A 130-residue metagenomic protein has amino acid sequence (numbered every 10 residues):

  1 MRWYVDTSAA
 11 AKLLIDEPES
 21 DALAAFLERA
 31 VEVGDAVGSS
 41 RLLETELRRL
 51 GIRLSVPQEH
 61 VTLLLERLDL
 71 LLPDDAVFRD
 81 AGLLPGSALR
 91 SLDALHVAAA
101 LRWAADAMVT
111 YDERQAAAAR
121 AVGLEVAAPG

Functional and structural regions predicted by a protein language model:
M1-R2, A25, R29, S40 (+3 more regions): Acidic, PIN/NYN-like endoribonuclease modules and their adjacent C-terminal/linker elements
M1-V37, G51-L63, V122-E125: Short, well-structured N-terminal submotif of metal-dependent ribonuclease cores
D6, D93, D112: Acidic active-site catalytic centers that drive phospho-/nucleotidyl reactions and related ester hydrolyses
A9-A10, L43, V77, H96 (+1 more regions): Alpha-helix capping/helix-boundary segments
L14-D16, L43, G86: Short coil/turn segments
D21, R49, R79, A116-A117: Alpha-helical elements of the RecA-like P-loop NTPase motor core of helicases
L64-S87, A118: Acidic catalytic patch
